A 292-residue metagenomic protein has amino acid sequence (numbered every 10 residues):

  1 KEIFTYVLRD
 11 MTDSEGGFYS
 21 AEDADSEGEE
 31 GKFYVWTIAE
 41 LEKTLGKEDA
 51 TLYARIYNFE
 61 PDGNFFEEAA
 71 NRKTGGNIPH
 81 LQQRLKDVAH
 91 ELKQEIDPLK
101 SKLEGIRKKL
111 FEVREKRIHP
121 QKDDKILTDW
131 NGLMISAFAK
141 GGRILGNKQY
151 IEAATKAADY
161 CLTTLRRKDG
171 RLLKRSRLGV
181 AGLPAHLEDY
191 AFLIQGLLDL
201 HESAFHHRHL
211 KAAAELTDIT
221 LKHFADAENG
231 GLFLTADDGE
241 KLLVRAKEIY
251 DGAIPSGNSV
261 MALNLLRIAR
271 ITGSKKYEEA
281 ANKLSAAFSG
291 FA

Functional and structural regions predicted by a protein language model:
K1-A292: Glycan-recognition and catalytic cores of secretory/periplasmic carbohydrate-active enzymes
